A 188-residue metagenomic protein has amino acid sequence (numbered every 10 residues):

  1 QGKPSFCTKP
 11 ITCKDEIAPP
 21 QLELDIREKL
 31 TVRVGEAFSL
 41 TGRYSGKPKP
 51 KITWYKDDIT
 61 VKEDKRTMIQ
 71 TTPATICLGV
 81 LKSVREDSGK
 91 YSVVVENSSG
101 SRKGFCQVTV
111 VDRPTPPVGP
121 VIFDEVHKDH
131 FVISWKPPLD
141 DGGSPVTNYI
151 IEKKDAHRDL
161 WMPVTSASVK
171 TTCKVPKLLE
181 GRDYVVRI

Functional and structural regions predicted by a protein language model:
Q1, K174-I188: Beta-strand-rich modules
G2-R27, K56-E63, Q70-T75, E96-S99 (+6 more regions): Flexible inter-domain hinge/linker segments at boundaries of tandem extracellular adhesion modules
V34, G46, T72, R85 (+2 more regions): Surface-exposed loops/turns
E36-Y44, P120, F131-K136: A short beta-strand segment in extracellular, disulfide-stabilized domains
A37, K47-K49, E86-K90, S101 (+1 more regions): Extracellular Ig-like/FN3 beta-sandwich strand-entry sites
T41, C77-L81, K136, T172-K177: Exposed aromatic-hydrophobic patches
P48-Y55, F131, P145-Y149: Solvent-exposed loop segments of extracellular immunoglobulin-like
